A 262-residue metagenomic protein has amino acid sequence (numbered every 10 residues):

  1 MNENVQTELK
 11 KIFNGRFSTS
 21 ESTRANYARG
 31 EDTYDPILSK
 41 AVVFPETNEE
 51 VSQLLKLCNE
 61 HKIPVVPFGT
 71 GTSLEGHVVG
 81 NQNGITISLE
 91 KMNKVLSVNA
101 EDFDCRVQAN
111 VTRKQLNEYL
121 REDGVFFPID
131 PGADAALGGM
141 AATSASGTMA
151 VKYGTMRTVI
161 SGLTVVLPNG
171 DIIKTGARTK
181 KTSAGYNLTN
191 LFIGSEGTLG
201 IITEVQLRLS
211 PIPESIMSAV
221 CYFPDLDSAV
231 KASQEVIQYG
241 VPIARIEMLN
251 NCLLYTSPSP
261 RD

Functional and structural regions predicted by a protein language model:
M1-E31, E60-I63: N-terminal accessory segments
N2, Q6, V51, R113 (+1 more regions): Generic alpha-helical secondary structure
N4-F13, Q53, L57-H61, Y119 (+2 more regions): Generic non-transmembrane alpha-helical segments
S20, F68, S88-E90, D130 (+2 more regions): Generic beta-strand/beta-sheet core signal
R29-M92, V107-A109, F127: Glycine-rich N-terminal segment of FAD-binding domains in flavoprotein oxidoreductases, spanning the beta-loop-helix
E75-G76, A136-G138, M248-L254: A glycine-rich phosphate-binding loop feature that marks nucleotide/adenosyl-phosphate handling sites
K94-E247: FAD-binding subdomain of flavoenzyme oxidoreductases
Y255-D262: Conserved small/polar residues in nucleotide/adenosyl-binding loops
